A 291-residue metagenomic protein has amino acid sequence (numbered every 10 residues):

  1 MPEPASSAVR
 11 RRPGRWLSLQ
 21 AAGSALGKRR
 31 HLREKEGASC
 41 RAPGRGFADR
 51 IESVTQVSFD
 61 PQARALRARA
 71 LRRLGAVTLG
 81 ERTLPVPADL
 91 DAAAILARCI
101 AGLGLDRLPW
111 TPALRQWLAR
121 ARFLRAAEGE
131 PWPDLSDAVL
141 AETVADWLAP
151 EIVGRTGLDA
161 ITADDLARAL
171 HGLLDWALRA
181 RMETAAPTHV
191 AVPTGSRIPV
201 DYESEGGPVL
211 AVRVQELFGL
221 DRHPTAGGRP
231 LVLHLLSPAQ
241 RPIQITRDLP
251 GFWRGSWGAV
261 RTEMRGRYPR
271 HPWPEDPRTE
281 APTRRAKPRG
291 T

Functional and structural regions predicted by a protein language model:
M1-H189, G228-T291: Acidic, serine/threonine- and proline-rich low-complexity intrinsically disordered segments
E203-L231, L235: Short, surface-exposed, low-complexity cationic segments
